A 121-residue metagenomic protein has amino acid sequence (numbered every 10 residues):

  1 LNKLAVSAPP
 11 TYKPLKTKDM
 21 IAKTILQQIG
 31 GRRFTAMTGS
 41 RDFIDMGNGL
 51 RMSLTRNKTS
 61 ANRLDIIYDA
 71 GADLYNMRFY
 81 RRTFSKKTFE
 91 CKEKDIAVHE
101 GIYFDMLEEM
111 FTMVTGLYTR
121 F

Functional and structural regions predicted by a protein language model:
L1-D19: Short, Lys/Arg-enriched N-terminal segments with co-localized hydrophobic residues within the first ~10-30 amino acids
P10, K16, F34-M37, R82 (+1 more regions): Intrinsically disordered/low-complexity terminal segments and short unstructured peptides
T17-K58: Negatively charged, low-complexity tracts enriched in Asp/Glu with abundant Ser/Thr
T59-L64: Short, surface-exposed coil-to-beta transition loops
I67-G71: Short beta-strand micro-motifs enriched in acidic
D73-F84: Short, surface-exposed beta-strand/strand-loop-strand elements in extracellular ectodomains
F84-F121: Mixed-charge, Lys/Arg-enriched low-complexity segments
